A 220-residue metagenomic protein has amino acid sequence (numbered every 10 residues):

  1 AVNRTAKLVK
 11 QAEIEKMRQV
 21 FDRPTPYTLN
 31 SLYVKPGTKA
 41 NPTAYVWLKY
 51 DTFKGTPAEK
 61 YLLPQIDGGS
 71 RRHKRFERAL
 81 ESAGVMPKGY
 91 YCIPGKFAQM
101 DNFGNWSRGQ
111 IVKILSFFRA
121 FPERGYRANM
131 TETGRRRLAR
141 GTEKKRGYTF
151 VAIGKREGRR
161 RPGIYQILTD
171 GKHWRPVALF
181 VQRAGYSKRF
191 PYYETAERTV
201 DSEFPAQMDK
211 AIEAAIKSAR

Functional and structural regions predicted by a protein language model:
A1-R220: Short, Lys/Arg-rich flexible segments
